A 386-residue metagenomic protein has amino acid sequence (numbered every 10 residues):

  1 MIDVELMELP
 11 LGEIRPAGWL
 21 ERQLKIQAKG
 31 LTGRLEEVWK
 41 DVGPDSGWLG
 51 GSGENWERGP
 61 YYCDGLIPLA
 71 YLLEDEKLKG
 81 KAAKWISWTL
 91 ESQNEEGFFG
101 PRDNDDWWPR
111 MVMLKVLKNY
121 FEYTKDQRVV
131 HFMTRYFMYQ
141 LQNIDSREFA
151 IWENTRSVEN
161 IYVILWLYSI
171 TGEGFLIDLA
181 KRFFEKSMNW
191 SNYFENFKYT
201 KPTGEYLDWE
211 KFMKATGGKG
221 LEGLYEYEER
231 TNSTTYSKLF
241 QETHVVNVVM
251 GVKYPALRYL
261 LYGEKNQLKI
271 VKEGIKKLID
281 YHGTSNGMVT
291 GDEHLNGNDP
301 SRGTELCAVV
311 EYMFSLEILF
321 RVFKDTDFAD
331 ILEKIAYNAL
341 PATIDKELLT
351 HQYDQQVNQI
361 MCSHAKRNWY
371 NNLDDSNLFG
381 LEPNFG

Functional and structural regions predicted by a protein language model:
M1-G386: Glycan-recognition and catalytic cores of secretory/periplasmic carbohydrate-active enzymes
